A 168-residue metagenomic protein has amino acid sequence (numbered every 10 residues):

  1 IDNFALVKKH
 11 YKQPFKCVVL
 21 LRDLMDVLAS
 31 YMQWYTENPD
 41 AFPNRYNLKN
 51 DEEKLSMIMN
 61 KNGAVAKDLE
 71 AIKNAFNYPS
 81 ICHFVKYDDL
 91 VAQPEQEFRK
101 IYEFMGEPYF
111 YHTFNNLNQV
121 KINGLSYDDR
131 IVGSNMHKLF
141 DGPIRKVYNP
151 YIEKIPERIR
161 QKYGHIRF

Functional and structural regions predicted by a protein language model:
I1-H112, S126-G133: PAPS-dependent sulfotransferase catalytic domain
M32-Y35, F76, E103-F168: PAPS-dependent sulfotransferases, especially Golgi type II membrane carbohydrate sulfotransferases
